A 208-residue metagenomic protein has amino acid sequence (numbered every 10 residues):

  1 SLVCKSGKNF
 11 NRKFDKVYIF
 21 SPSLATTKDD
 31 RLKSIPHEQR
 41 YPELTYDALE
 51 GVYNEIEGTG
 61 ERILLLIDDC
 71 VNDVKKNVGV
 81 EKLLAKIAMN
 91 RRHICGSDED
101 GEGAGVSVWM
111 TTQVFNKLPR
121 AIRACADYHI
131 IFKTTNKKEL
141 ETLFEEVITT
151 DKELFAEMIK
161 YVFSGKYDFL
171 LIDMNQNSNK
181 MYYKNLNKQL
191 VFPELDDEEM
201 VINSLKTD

Functional and structural regions predicted by a protein language model:
S1-D15, P22-T27, H37-E157: Conserved P-loop NTPase motor cores
S34, F144-E146, L186-Q189: Short intrinsically disordered coil segments
A124, F163-K166: A short, structural micro-pattern
K133, G165-D208: Conserved P-loop NTPase motor module
A156-S164: Small-molecule kinase domains that catalyze NTP-dependent phosphoryl transfer to phosphate-bearing small molecules
